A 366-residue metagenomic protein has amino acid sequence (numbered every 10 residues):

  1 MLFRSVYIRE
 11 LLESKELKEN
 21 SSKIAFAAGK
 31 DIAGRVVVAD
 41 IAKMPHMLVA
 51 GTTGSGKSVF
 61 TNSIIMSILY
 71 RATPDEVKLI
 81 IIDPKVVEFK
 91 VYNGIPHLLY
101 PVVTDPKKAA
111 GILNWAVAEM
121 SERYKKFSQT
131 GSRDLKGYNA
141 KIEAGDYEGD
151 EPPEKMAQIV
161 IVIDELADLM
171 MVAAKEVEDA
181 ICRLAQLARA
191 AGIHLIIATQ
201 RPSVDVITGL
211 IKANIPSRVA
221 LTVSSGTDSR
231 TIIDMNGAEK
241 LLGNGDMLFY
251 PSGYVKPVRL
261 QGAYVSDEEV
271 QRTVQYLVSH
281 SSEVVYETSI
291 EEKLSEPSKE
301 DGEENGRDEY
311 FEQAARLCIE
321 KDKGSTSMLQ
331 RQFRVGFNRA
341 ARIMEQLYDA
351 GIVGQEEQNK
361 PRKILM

Functional and structural regions predicted by a protein language model:
M1-A25, K30-I32, V36-V38, K43-M44 (+2 more regions): P-loop NTPase motor-domain active sites and their immediate coupling elements
A42-M47, L69-K107, G111-I112, L210-I211: P-loop NTPase switch/communication element
A50-G51, L260: Thr-Gly-centered strand-to-loop micro-motif
T52-G54, T199: The conserved Walker
K57: Conserved lysine of the Walker
F60, I64: Hydrophobic positions on the alpha1 helix immediately C-terminal to the Walker A/P-loop
S67-I68, L169: Alpha-helical transmembrane segments of multipass membrane proteins
